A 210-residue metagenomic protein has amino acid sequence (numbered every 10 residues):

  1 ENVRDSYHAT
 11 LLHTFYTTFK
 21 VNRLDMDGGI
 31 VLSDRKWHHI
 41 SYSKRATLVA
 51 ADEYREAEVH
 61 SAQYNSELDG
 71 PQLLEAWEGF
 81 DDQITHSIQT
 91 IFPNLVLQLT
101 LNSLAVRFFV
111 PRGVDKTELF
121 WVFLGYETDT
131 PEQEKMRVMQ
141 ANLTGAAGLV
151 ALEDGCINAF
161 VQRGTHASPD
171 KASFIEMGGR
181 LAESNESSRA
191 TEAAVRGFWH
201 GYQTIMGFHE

Functional and structural regions predicted by a protein language model:
E1-E210: C-terminal catalytic domain of Rieske-type non-heme iron oxygenases
